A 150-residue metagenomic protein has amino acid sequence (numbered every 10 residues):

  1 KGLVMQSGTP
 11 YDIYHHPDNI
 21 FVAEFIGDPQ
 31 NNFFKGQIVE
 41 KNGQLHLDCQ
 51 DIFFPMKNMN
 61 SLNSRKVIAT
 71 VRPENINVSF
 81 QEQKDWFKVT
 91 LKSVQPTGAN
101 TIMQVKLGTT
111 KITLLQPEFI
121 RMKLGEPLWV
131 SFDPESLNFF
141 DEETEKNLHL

Functional and structural regions predicted by a protein language model:
K1-T9, H16-N19: ABC ATPase "signature
P10, V22, G36-I38: N-terminal sensory regulatory modules of PAS/LOV and PAS-like folds
Y11-H15, A23-I26: Short acidic-hydrophobic catalytic motif
H16-V22, K84-K88: Short Pro/Gly-enriched beta-strand edge/turn motifs at strand-loop
I20-E24, K57-N58: Intrinsically disordered, low-complexity boundary segments flanking structured domains
P29-F34, E40-L150: Non-catalytic connector elements of ABC transporters
